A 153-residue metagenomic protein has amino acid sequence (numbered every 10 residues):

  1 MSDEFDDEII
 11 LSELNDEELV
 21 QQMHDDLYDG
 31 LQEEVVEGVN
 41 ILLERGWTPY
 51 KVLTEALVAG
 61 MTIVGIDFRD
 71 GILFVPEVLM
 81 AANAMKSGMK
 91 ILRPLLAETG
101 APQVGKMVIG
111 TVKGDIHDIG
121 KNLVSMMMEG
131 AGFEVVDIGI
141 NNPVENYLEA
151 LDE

Functional and structural regions predicted by a protein language model:
S2-L96: Long amphipathic alpha-helical segments
N40, M126, E149: Surface-exposed charge patches
Y50-K51, K106-M107, E134: Structural motif
L96-K113: Glycine/charge-rich, flexible interdomain linkers and switch-proximal surface loops that mediate coupling
T111-N142, D152: Glycine-rich phosphate/diphosphate-binding loop of Rossmann-like nucleotide-binding domains
P143-Y147: Short acidic active-site motifs
